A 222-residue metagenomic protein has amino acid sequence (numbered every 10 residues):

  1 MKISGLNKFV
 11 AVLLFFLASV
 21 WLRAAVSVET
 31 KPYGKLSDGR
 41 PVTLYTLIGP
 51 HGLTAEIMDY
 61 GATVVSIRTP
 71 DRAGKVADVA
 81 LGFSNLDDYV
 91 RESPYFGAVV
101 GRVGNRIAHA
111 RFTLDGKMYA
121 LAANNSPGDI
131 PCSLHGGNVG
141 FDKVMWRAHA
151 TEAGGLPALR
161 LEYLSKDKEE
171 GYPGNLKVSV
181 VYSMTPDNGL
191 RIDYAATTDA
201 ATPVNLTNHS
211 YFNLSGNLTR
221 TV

Functional and structural regions predicted by a protein language model:
M1-A11: Bacterial N-terminal signal peptides that target proteins for export
V10-W21: Bacterial N-terminal signal peptides
A25-L53, D59-V222: An exposed, glycine/acidic-rich loop-and-rim segment of catalytic or binding clefts
